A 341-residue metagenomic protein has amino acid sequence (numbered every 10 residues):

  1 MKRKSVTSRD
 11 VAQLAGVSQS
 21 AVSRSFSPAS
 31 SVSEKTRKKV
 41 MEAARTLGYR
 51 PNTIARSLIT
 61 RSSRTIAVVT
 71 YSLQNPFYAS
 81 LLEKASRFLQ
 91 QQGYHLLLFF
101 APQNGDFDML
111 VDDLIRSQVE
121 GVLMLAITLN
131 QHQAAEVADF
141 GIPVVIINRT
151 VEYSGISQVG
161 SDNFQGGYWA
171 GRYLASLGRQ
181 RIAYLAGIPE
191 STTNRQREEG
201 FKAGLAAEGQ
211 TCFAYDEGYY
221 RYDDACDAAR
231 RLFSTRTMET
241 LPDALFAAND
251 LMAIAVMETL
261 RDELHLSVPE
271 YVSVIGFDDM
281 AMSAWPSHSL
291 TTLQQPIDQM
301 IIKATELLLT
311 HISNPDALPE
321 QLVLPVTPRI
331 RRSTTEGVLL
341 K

Functional and structural regions predicted by a protein language model:
M1-R3, R61-R172, S176, S234: Alpha-helical recognition/docking segments in bacterial nutrient-uptake and carbohydrate-utilization systems
M1-S63: N-terminal helix-turn-helix DNA-binding module of bacterial transcription factors
L14, Q19-R24, L58-Q74, K84 (+2 more regions): Short beta-strand segments enriched in small/hydrophobic residues
L47, S117-Q118, L177-G178, L232-L241 (+1 more regions): Glycine-rich phosphate-binding loop signature in dinucleotide/nucleotide-binding domains
T70-S80, L98-F107, R149, V159-W169 (+6 more regions): Hinge/beta->alpha junction and helix N-cap segments in small-molecule ligand-binding domains
V119-A126, A183-L185, Y215-D216, T237-N249 (+1 more regions): Periplasmic-binding protein-like
S234-K341: Flexible loop/turn connectors
